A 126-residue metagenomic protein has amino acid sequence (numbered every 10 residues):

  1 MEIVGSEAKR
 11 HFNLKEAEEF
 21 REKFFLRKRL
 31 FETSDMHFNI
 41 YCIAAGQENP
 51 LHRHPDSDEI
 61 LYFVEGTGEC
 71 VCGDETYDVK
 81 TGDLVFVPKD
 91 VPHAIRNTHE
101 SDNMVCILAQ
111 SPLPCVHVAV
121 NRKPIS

Functional and structural regions predicted by a protein language model:
M1-M36, N121-S126: A short, N-terminal "cap"/entry segment at the start of jelly-roll beta-barrel domains of the cupin/DSBH fold
L26, L30-H37, G46-I60: A short beta-loop-beta micro-motif enriched in histidine and acidic residues
S34-M36, Y41, E75-Y77: Well-ordered beta-strand scaffold positions
C42-A44, R53-C70, A109: Short, conserved beta-strand element in jelly-roll/cupin
T67-E69, T76, P92, N103: Structural motif
D74-K89: Short acidic-glycine-tyrosine-enriched beta hairpin
K89-V116: Ligand-binding loop in jelly-roll beta-barrel domains
